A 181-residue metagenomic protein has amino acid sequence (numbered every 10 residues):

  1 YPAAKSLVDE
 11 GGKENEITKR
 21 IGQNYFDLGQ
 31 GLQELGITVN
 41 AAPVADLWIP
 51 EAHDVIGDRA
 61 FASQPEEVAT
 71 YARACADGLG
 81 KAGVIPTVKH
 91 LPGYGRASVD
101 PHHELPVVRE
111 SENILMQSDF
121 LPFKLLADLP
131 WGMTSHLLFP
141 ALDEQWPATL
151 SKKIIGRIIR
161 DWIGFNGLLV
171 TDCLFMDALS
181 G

Functional and structural regions predicted by a protein language model:
Y1-E67, R96-V108, S135-A148, G167 (+1 more regions): Enzymes and membrane/adaptor proteins characterized by extended Gly/Ser/Thr/Asp/Glu-rich, aromatic-dotted
T70-G181: Second-shell residues forming the walls of enzyme active-site clefts
